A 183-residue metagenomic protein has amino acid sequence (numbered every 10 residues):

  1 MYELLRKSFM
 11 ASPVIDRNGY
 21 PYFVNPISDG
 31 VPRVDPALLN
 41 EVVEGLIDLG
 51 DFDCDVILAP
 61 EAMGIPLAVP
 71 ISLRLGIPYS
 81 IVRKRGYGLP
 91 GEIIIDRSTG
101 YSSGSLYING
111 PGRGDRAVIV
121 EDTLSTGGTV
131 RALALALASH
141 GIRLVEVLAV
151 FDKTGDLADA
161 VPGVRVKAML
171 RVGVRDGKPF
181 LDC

Functional and structural regions predicted by a protein language model:
M1-D53: Active-site-facing substrate-recognition patch
Y2, A134-C183: PRPP-dependent phosphoribosyltransferase catalytic core
N40-I94: Conserved PRPP/pyrophosphate-binding segment of the phosphoribosyltransferase/PRPP-pathway fold
D55, D115, V145: Conserved acidic residues
G76-V118: Short, glycine/charge-rich flexible loops or terminal/linker lids adjacent to PRPP-binding catalytic cores
D122, G127: Conserved G/P- and acidic residue-centered "switch" motifs that form tight phosphate/ATP-binding loops in soluble
